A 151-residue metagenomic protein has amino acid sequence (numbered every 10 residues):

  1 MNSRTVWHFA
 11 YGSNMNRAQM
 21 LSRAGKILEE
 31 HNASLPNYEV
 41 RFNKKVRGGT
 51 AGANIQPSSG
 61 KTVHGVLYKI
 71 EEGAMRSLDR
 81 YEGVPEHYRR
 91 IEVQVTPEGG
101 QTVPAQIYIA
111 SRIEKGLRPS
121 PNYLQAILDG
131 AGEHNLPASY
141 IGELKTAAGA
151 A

Functional and structural regions predicted by a protein language model:
M1-A151: Glycine-aromatic micro-motifs
